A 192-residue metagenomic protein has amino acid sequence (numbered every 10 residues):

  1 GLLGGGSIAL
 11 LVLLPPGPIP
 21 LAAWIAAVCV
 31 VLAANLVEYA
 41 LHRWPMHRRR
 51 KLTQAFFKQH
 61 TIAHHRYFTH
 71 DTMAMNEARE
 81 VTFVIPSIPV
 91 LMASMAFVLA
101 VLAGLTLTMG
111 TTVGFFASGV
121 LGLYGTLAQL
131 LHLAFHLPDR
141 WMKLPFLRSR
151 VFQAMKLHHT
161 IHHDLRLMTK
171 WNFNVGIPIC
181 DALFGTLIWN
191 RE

Functional and structural regions predicted by a protein language model:
G1-L10: The first (N-terminal) embedded transmembrane alpha-helix
A9-A22: Short, hydrophobic transmembrane alpha-helix segments
I19-A27, T112-A117: Residue-level signature of transmembrane alpha-helical entry/exit and packing/kink sites in multi-pass membrane
I25-L41: N-terminal signal-anchor transmembrane alpha helix
L36-E192: Membrane-embedded catalytic scaffold of the fatty acid hydroxylase/desaturase
